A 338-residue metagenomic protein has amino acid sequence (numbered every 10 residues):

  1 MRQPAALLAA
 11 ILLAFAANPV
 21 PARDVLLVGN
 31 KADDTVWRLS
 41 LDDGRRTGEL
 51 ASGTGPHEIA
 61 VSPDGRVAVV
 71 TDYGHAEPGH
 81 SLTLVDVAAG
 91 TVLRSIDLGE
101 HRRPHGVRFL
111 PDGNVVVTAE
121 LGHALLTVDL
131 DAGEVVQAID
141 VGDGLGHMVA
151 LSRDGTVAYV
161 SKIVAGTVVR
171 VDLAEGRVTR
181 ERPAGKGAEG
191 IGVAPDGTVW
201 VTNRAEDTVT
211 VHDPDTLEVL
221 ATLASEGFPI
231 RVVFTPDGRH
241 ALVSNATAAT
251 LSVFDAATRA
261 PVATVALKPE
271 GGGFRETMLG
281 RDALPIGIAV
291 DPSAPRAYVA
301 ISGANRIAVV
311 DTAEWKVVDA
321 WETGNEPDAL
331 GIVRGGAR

Functional and structural regions predicted by a protein language model:
M1-L7: Bacterial N-terminal signal peptides that target proteins for export
A9, L13-R338: Predominantly soluble domains enriched in secretory-pathway, periplasmic, or organellar proteins
